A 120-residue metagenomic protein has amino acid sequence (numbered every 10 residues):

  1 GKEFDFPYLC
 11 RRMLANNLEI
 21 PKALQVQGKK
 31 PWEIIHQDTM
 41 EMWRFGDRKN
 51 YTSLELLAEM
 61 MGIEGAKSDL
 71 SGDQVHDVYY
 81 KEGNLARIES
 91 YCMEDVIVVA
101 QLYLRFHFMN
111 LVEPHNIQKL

Functional and structural regions predicted by a protein language model:
G1-E89, E94, L102-H107, L111-N116: Metal-dependent phosphoesterase core characteristic of DEDDh/y 3'-5' exonuclease domains
